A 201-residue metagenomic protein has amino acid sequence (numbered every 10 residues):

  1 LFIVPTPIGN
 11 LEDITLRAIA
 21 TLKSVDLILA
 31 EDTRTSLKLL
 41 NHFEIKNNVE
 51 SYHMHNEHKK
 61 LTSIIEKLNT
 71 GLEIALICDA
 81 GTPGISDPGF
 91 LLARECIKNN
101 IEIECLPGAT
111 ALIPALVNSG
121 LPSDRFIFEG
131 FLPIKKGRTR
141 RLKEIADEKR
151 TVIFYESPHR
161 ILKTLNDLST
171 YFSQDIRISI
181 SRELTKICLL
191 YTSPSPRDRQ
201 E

Functional and structural regions predicted by a protein language model:
L1-M54: Glycine-rich, flexible N-terminal cofactor/catalytic loop recognition
I8-L11, D79-P83, P158-R160: Short glycine-rich anion-binding loops that position phosphate/pyrophosphate groups of nucleotides and phosphorylated
L22-I28, I101-I103, T151-V152: Short active-site oxyanion
N56-S63: Glycine-rich, highly charged phosphate/nucleotide-binding loops
I65-I103: Glycine/small-residue-rich loop that forms an oxyanion/phosphate-binding "nest" at active or ligand-binding sites
L91-E148: Class I SAM-dependent methyltransferase SAM-binding "motif I" and its flanking Rossmann-like core
G137-I187: ATP/pyrophosphate-binding catalytic subdomain of soluble kinases
Y191-D198: Conserved small/polar residues in nucleotide/adenosyl-binding loops
